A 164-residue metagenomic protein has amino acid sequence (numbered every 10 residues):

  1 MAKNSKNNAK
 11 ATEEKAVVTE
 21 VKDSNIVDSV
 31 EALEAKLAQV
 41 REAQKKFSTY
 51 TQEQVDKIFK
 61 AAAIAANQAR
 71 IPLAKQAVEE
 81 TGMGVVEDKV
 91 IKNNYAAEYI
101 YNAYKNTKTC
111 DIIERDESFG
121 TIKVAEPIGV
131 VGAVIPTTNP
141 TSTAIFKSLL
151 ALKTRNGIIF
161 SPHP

Functional and structural regions predicted by a protein language model:
A2-T121: N-terminal Rossmann-like NAD(P)+-binding subdomain of aldehyde/semialdehyde dehydrogenases
T107-P164: Conserved small-residue-rich beta-alpha loop and adjacent elements that most often cradle the phosphate/pyrophosphate
